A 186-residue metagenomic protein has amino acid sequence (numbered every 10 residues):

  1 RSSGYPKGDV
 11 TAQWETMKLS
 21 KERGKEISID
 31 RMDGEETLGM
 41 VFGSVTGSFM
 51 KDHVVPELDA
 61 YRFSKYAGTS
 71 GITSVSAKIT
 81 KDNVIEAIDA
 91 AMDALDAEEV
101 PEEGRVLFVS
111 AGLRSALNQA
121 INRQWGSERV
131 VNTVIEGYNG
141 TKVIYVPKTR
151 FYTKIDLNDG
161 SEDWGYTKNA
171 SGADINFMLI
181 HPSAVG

Functional and structural regions predicted by a protein language model:
R1, I88-S127: Short, low-complexity, charged/polar segments at coil/turn and helix-coil boundaries
R1-S3, G8-K21, E26, T37 (+2 more regions): Sequence/fold signature of self-assembling virion shell proteins
R23, D33, L113-S115: Residues that cap or initiate secondary-structure elements
I27-R31: Acidic/histidine-rich, surface-exposed loop or edge segments in extracytoplasmic proteins
D33-E102, A111: Alpha-helical scaffold segments that mediate packing/assembly in large oligomeric complexes
S64-A67, G71, A116, E128 (+1 more regions): Short, surface-exposed, charged/polar-biased interaction segments
